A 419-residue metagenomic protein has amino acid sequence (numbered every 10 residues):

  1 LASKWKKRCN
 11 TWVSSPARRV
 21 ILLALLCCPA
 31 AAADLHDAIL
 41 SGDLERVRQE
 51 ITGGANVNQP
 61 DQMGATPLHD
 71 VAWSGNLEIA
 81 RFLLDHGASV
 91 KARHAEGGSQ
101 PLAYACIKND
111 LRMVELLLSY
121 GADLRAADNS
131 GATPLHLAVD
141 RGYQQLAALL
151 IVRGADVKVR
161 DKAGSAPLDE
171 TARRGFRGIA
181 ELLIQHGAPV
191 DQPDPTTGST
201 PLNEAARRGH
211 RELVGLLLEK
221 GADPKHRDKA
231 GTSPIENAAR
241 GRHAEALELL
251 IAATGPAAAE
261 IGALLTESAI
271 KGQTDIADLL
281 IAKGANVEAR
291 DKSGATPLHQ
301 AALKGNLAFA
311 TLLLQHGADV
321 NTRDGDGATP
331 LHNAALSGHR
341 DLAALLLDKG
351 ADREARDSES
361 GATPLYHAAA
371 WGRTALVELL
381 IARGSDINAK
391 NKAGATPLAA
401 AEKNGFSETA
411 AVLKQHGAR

Functional and structural regions predicted by a protein language model:
A31-D37, H186, E248-E267, R383 (+1 more regions): Ankyrin-repeat-protein effector appendages
A32-D70, L264-S268, G272, I276-A289: N-terminal segments that cap or nucleate solenoid repeat domains
D37-S41, D70-N76, Y104-D110, L137-Y143 (+8 more regions): Ankyrin repeat A-helix N-terminal signature
D43-I51, N76-L84, D110-L118, Y143-I151 (+8 more regions): Ankyrin repeat structural motif
V57, V90, L124, V157 (+7 more regions): Ankyrin-repeat inter-repeat connecting loop/turn
D61, H94-A95, D128, D161 (+7 more regions): Ankyrin repeat boundary/linker residues
G64, G97-G98, G131, G164 (+7 more regions): Start-of-repeat signature of ankyrin repeats
T232-A239, N388-R419: Leucine-rich solenoid repeat scaffolds
